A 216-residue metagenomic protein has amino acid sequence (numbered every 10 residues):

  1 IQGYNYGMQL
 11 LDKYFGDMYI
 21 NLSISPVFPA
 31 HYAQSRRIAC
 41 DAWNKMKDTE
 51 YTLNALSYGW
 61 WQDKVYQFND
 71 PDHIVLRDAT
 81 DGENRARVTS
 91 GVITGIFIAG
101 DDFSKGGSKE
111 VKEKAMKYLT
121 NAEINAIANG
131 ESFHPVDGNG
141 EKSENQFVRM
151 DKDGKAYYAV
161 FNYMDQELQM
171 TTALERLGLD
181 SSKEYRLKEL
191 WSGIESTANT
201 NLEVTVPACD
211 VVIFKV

Functional and structural regions predicted by a protein language model:
Q2-K109: Glycan-recognition surfaces
Q9-L10, T80, S143-V148, N201-L202: Generic recognition of flexible, low-complexity loop/linker segments
M18, K183, A208-D210: Surface-exposed loop/turn positions
L22-I24, D78, V160-N162, T172-L174 (+2 more regions): Active-site proximal loops enriched in glycine and acidic residues that flank catalytic Cys/His/Asp and coordinate
T89-P135: Catalytic cores of secreted or luminal carbohydrate-active enzymes
G91-T94, A99, G138-L179: Carbohydrate-binding surface patches
E175-G193: Solvent-exposed beta-hairpin/edge-strand motifs
T197-V216: C-terminal beta-strand-rich structural cap/linker in extracellular carbohydrate-active enzymes
